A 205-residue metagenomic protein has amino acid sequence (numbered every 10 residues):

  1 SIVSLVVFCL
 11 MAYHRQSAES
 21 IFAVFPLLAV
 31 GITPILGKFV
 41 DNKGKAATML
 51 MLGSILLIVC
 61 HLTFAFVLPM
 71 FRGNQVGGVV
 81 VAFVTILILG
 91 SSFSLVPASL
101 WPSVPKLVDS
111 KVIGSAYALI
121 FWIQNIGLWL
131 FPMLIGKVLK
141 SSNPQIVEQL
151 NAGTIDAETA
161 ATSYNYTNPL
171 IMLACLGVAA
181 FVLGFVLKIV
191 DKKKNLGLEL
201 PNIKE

Functional and structural regions predicted by a protein language model:
C9-L27: Loop-to-transmembrane helix entry
I21-A29, Q124, L176: Transmembrane alpha-helical segments of major facilitator superfamily
P26-P34, W129: Residue-level signature of mid-helix packing/kink "hotspots" within the transmembrane helices of 12-pass Major
T33-K45: Helix-to-loop junctions at the C-terminal end of transmembrane segments in multipass secondary transporters
A47-L100: C-terminal transmembrane helical hairpin of 12-TM major facilitator-type secondary transporters
A65, A160-I203: Multi-pass alpha-helical transporter architecture, strongest for 12-TM Major Facilitator/SLC carriers used
K111-P144: A late C-terminal transmembrane helix in Major Facilitator Superfamily
K137-G177: A membrane-interface helix-boundary motif in multi-pass transporters
